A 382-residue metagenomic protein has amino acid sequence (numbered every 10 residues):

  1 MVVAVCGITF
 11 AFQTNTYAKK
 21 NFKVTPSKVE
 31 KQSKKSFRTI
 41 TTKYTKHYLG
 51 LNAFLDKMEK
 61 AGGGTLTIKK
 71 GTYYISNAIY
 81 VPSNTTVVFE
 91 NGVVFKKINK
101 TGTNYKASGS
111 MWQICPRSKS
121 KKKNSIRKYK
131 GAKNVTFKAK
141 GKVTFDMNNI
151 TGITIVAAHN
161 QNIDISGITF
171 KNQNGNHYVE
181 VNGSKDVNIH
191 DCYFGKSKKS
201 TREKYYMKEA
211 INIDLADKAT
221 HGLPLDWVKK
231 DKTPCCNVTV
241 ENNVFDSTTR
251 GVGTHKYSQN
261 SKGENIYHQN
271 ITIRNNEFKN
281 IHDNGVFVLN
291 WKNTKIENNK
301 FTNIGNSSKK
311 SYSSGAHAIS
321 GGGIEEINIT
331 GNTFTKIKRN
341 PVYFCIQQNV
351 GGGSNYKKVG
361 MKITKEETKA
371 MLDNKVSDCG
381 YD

Functional and structural regions predicted by a protein language model:
M1-T9: Bacterial N-terminal signal peptides
I8-K20: Sec-dependent signal peptide cleavage junction
S36-K69, T103-Y105, S110-S120: Acidic Gly/Asp/Thr-rich repetitive segments characteristic of extracellular carbohydrate-active and adhesion proteins
D56, Y73-V88, K96-T136, M147-N162 (+1 more regions): Extracellular beta-strand-rich solenoid/capping regions of secreted or surface-exposed proteins that bind or remodel
G63-T72, F89-V94, K121, K140-V143 (+1 more regions): Extracellular beta-strand-rich, repetitive "passenger/adhesive" scaffolds that bind or process carbohydrates
Y74-A78, K97-K100, D146-T154, Q173-V181 (+9 more regions): Short glycine/acidic-rich loop motifs that flank beta-strands on beta-rich extracellular proteins
P82-N84, E90, Y129-A132, K140 (+22 more regions): Parallel beta-helix/beta-solenoid
